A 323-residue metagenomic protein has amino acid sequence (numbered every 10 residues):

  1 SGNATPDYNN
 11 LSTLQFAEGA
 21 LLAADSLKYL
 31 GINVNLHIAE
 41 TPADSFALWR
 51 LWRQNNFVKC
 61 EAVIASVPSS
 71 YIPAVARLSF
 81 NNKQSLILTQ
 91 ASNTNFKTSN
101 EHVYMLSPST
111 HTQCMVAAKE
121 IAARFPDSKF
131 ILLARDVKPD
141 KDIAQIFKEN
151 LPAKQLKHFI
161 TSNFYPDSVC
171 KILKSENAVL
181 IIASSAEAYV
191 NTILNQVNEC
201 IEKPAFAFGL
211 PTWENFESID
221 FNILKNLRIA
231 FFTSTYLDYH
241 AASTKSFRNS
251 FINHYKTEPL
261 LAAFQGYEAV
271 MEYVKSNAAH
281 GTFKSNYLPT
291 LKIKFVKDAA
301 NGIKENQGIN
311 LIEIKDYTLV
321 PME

Functional and structural regions predicted by a protein language model:
N3-L36: Signal peptide-proximal N-terminal region of secreted/periplasmic/extracellular or secretory-lumen proteins
H37-F46, K157-Y165: Short beta->alpha junction loops
S45-E61, D167-E176: Short, well-structured alpha-helical segments in soluble
V58-S69, I87-Q90, K129-R135, F159 (+3 more regions): Periplasmic-binding protein-like
I64-P126, F130-L133, V137-I143, E217: Extracytoplasmic ligand/sensor domains, especially the bilobed periplasmic-binding protein
Y104-I193: Extracellular/periplasmic Venus flytrap/periplasmic-binding protein
L194-Q265: Extracellular/periplasmic periplasmic-binding protein-like sensory domains
K256-A263, V274-M322: Segments of small-molecule ligand-sensing domains
